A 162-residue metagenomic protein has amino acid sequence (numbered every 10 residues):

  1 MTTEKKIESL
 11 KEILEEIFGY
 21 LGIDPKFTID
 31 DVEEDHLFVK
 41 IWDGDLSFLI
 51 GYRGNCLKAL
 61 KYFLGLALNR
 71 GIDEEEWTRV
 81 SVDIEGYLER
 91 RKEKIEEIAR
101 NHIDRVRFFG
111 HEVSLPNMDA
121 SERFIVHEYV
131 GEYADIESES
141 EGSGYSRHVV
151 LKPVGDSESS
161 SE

Functional and structural regions predicted by a protein language model:
M1-E162: RNA-contacting regions in translation and RNA-metabolism proteins, encompassing KH/S1 modules where present
